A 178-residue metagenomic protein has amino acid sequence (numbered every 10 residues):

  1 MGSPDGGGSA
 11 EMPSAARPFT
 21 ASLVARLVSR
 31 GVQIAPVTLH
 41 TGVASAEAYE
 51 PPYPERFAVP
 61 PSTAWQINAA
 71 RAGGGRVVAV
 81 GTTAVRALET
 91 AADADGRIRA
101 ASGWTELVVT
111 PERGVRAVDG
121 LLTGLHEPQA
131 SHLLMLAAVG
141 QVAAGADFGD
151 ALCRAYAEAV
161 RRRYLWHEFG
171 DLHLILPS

Functional and structural regions predicted by a protein language model:
M1-S178: Surface-exposed, charge/polar-rich loops and edge strands
